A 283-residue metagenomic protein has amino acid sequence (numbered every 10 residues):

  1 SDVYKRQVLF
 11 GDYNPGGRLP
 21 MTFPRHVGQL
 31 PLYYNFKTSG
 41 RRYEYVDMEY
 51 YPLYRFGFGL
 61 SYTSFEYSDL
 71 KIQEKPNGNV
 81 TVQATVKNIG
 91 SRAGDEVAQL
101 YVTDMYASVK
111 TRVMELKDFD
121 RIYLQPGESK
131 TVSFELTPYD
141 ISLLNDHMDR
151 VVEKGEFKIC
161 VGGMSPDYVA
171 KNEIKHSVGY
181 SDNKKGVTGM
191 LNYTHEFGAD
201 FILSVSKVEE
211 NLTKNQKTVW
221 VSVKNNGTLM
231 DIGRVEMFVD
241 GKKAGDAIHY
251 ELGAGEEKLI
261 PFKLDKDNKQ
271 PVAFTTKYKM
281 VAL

Functional and structural regions predicted by a protein language model:
S1, K5-D95, Y101-T103, P126 (+3 more regions): Secreted, periplasmic, or luminal enzymes acting at the cell surface/secretory milieu
E66-K71, E115-R121, L203-K207, W220 (+1 more regions): Short structured motifs
Q73-G78, E209-N215: Short, solvent-exposed loop/linker segments at the N-terminal edge of repeated beta-sheet extracellular domains
V80-V82, K130, K217-V219, K258: Hydrophobic core residues within well-ordered beta-strands of beta-rich domains
V86-G90, N211, V223-G227: Asparagine-centered strand-capping/turn motif at beta-strand->loop junctions
S91-S108, M114-L116, N226-K243: Short acidic, flexible loop segments centered on an aromatic residue
S108-L144, K242-K269: Intrinsically disordered, low-complexity Pro/Gly/Ser/Thr-rich segments with frequent PxxP/GP/PP motifs and embedded
T137-L191, D267-L283: Terminal connector regions
